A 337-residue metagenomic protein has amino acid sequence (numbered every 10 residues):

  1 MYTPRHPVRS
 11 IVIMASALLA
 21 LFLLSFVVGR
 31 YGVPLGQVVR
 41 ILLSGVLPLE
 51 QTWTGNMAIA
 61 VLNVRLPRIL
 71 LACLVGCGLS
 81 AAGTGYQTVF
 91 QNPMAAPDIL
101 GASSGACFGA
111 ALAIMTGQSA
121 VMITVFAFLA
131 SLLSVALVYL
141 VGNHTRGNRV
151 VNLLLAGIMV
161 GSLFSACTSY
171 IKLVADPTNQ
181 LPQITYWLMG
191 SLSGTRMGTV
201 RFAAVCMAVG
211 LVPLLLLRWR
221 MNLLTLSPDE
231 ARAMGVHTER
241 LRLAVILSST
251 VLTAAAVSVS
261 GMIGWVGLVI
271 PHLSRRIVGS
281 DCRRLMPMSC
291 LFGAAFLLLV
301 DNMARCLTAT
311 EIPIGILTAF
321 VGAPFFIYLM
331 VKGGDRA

Functional and structural regions predicted by a protein language model:
M1-A337: Alpha-helical transmembrane segments in inner-membrane proteins
